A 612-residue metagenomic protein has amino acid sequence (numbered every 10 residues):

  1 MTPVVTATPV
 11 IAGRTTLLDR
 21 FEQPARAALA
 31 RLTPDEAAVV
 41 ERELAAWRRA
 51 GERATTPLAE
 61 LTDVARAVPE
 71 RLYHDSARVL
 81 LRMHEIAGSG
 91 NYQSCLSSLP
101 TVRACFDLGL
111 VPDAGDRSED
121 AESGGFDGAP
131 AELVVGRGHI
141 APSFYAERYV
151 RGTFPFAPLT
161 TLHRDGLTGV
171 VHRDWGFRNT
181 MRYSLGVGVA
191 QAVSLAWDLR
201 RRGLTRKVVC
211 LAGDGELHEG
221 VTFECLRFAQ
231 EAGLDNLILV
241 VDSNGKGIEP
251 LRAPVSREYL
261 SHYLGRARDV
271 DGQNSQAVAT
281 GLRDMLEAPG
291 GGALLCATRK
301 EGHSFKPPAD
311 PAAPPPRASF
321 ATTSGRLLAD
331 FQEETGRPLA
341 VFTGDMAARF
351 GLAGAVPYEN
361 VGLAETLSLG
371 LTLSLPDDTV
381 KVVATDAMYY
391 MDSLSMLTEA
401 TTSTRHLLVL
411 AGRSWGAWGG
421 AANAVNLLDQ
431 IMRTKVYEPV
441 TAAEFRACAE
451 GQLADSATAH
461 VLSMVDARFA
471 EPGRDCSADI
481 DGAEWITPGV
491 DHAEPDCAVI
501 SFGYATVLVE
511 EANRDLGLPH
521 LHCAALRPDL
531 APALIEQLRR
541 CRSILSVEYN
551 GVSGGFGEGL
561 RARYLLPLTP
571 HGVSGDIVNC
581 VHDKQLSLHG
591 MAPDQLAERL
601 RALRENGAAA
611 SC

Functional and structural regions predicted by a protein language model:
M1-A104, E216, I238-G247, L251-A364 (+3 more regions): Conserved acidic/glycine
P9, S261-A309, M388-L397, S403-Q452: Phosphate/diphosphate-binding loops
L61, A65, P69, S76 (+3 more regions): Cofactor-binding active-site loop characterized by glycine-rich and histidine/acidic residues
R71, D75-R78, L96-P100, H139-P142 (+19 more regions): Conserved active-site and cofactor/substrate-binding residues in soluble primary-metabolism enzymes
E85-I86, F126-G128, K207-V208, L264-R268 (+7 more regions): Short, surface-exposed connector motifs at secondary-structure boundaries
I86-L99, L133-H139, H172-Q191, A212-L217 (+6 more regions): Active-site nucleophile and cofactor-binding loops and adjacent substrate-binding regions of central metabolic enzymes
L108-D116, R201-L204, A229-N236, E287-G290 (+5 more regions): Secondary-structure transition/capping motifs at alpha-helix termini and the adjoining loop/turn into the next element
P155, T161-Q191, L195, R201-V209 (+6 more regions): Thiamine diphosphate
